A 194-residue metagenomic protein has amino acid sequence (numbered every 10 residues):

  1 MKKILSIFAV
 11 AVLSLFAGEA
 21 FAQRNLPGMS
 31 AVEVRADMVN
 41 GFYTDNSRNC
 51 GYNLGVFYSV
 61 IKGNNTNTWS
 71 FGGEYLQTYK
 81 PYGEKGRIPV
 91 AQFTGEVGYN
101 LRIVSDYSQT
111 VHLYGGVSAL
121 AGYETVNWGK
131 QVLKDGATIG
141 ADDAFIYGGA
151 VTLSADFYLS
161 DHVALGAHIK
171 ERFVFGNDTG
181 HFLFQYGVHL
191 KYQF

Functional and structural regions predicted by a protein language model:
M1-M29: Cleavable N-terminal export/targeting peptides
A20-G72, L76, G187, K191-Q193: Short glycine/proline- and aromatic-enriched beta-strand/turn motifs that initiate or cap beta-hairpins
Q23-Y52, I103, Y107, L113 (+1 more regions): Outer-membrane pore/translocation modules
R24-V32, G63-W69, A91, Q109-G115 (+3 more regions): Outer-envelope beta-barrel architecture signal
G28-V32, R48-L54, R87-G95, V111 (+2 more regions): Residues that define the transmembrane beta-barrel architecture of outer-membrane proteins
G41-T44, P81-I88, K134-A141, F173-N177: Extracellular loop and loop/strand-boundary signature of outer-membrane beta-barrel proteins
F57-K134, Y192-F194: Gram-negative (and chloroplast) outer-membrane scaffold detector with strong preference for beta-barrel transmembrane
L76-P81, V151-F194: Predominantly the C-terminal beta-signal and adjacent terminal strand-loop region of outer-membrane beta-barrel
